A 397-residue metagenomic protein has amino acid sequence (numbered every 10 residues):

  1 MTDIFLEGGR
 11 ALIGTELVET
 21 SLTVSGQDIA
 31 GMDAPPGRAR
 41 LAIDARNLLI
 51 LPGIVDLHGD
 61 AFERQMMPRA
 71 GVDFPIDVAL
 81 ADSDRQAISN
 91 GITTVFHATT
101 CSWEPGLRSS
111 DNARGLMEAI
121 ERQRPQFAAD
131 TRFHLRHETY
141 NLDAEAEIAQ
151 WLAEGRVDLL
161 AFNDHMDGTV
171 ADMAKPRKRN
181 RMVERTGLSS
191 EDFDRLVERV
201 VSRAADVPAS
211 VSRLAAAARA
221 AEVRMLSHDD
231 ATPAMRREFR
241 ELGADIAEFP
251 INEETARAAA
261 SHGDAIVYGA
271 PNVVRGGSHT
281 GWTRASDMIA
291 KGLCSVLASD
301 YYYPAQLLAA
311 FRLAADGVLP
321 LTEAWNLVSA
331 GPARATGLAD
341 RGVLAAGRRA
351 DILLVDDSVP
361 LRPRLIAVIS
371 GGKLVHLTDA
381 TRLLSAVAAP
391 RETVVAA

Functional and structural regions predicted by a protein language model:
M1-L51: Histidine-rich, glycine-flanked metal-binding segment
G9, I29, A330, R334 (+1 more regions): C-terminal cap of metal-dependent C-N hydrolases
G9, Q27, N47, H58 (+9 more regions): Divalent metal-coordination and catalytic microenvironments
A45-M117: Metal-associated gating/positioning segment near the N- to mid-region
G53-L57, V95-H97, T131-L135, D158-D164 (+4 more regions): Hydrophobic faces of well-ordered beta-strands that scaffold small-molecule active sites in alpha/beta enzyme cores
C101-D230: Metal-coordinating catalytic core of metallo-dependent amide/deamination hydrolases
E154-D158, F239-I246, S261-V267, G292-S295: Glycine-enriched alpha-helix->loop->beta-strand junction motifs that scaffold or abut catalytic
H262-N272, G276-D357: His/Asp/Glu-enriched, well-ordered alpha-helical/loop segment that forms or immediately abuts the divalent-metal
